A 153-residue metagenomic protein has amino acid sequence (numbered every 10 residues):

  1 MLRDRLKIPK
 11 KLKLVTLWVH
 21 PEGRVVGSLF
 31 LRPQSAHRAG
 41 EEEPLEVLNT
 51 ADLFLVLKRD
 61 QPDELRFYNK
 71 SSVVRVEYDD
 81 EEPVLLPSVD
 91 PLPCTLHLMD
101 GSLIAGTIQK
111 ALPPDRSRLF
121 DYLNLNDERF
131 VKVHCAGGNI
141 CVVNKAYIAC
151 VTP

Functional and structural regions predicted by a protein language model:
M1-P153: Conserved RNA-binding domains used in RNP assembly and mRNA/RNA metabolism
